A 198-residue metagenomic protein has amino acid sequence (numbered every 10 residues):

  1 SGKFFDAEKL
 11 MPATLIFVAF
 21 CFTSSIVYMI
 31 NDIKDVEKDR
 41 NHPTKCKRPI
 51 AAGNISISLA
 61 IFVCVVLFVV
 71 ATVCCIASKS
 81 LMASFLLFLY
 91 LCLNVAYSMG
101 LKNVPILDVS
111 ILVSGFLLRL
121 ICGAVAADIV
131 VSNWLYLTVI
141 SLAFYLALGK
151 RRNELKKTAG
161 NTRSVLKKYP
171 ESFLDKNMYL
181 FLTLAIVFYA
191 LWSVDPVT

Functional and structural regions predicted by a protein language model:
S1-V18, T72-F85, L120-L137, A190-T198: Helix-coil boundary and interhelical linker segments in multi-pass alpha-helical membrane proteins
F4-P12, K45, S56, K79 (+3 more regions): Membrane-helix interfacial "entry" motifs
F5-K34, L81-Y97: Membrane-embedded alpha-helical segments that form the functional core of polytopic membrane enzymes, especially those
F20-A51, L107, L148-N153: Acidic (Asp/Glu-rich) catalytic motifs at the cytosolic membrane interface
V36, N41-F85, N133-F144, Y179-F188: Multi-pass membrane catalytic core of lipid/isoprenoid biosynthesis enzymes
A51-A126: Intramembrane alpha-helical segments
M99, L117-T198: C-terminal membrane-associated helical module and adjoining short loops/tails
